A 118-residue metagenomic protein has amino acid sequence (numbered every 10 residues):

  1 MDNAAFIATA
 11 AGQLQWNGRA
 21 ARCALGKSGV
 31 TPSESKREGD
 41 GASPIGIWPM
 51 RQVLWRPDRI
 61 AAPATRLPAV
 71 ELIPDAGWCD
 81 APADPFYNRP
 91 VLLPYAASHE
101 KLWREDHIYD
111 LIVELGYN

Functional and structural regions predicted by a protein language model:
M1-N118: Cell wall/extracellular polymer interaction/catalysis modules
